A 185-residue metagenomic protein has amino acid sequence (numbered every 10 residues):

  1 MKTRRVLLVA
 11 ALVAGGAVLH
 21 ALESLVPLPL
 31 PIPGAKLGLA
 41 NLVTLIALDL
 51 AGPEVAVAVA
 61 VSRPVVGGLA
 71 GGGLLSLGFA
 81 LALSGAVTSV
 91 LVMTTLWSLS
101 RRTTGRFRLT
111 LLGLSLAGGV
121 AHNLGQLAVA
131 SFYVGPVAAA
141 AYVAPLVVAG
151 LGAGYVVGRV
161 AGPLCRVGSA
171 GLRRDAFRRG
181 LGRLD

Functional and structural regions predicted by a protein language model:
M1-A47: Hydrophobic transmembrane alpha-helices
M1-L12, L37, N41, A56 (+6 more regions): Residue-level signature of transmembrane alpha-helical entry/exit and packing/kink sites in multi-pass membrane
M1-V13, V18, A139-D185: Alpha-helical transmembrane segments and their cytosolic interface
L7-V13, V18, V59, L81-A121: Short helix-perturbing small/polar motifs within transmembrane alpha-helices
G16-H20, R63, G67, S89 (+7 more regions): Alpha-helical transmembrane segments of multipass membrane proteins
H20-L37, S62-M93, Y133-A138, Y142: Interfacial aromatic-anchored transmembrane helix boundaries in multi-pass membrane proteins
L39-V55, V92-L96: Generic transmembrane alpha-helix motif of multi-pass integral membrane proteins
A47-L48, W97, G118, A130 (+1 more regions): Helix-capping/transition residues at the boundaries of transmembrane alpha-helices and the short helical linkers
